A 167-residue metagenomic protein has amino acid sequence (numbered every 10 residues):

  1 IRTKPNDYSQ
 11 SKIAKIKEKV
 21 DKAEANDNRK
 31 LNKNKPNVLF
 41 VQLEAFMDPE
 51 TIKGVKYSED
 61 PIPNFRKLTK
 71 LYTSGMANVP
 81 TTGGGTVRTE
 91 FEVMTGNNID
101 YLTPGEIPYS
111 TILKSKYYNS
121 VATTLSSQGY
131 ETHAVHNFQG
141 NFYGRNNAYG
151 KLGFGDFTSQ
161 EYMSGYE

Functional and structural regions predicted by a protein language model:
I1-E167: Soluble catalytic regions of membrane-associated enzymes that act on cell-envelope and secretory-pathway components
